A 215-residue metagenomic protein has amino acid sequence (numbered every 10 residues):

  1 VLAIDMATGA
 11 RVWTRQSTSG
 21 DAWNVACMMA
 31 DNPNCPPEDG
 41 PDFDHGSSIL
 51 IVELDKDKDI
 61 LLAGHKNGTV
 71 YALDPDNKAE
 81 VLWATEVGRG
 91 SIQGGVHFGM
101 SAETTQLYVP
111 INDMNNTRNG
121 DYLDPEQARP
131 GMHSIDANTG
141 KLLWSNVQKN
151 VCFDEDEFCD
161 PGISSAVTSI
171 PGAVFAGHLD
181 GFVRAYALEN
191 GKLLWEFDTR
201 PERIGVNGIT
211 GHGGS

Functional and structural regions predicted by a protein language model:
V1-H45, L50-S164, T168-S215: Extracytoplasmic/lumenal domain signature
